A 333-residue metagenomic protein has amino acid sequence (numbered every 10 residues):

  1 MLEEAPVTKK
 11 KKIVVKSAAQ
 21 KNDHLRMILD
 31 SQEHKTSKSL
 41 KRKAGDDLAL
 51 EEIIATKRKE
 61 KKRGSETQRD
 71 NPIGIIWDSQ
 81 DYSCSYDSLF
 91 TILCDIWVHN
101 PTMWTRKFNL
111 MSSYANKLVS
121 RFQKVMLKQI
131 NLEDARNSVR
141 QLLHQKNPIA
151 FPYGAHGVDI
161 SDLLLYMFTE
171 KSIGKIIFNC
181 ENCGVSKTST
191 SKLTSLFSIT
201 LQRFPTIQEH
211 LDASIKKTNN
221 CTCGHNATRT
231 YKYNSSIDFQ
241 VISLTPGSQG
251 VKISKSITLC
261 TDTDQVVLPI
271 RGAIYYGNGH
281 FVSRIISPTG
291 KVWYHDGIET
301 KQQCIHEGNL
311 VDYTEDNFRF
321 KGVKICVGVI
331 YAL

Functional and structural regions predicted by a protein language model:
M1-E3, P269-L333: Conserved catalytic-core surface of thiol
M1-W77, C221-H225: Non-catalytic, low-structured ubiquitin/UBL-interacting segments
K57-R69, S83-F204: Papain-like cysteine protease catalytic cores
P101-T105, T190-L193, K232, V282 (+2 more regions): Intrinsically disordered, low-complexity regions enriched in proline, serine, glycine and charged residues
I173-F178, A213-T218, I237: Flanking scaffold residues of small Cys/His-coordinated metal-binding clusters
F178-C183, T218-G224: Short cysteine-rich clusters marking metal-coordination/redox-active sites
K187-S189, N226-R229: Short functional micro-motifs and their immediate structural scaffolds
S248-V282: A surface-exposed beta-alpha-beta supersecondary segment
